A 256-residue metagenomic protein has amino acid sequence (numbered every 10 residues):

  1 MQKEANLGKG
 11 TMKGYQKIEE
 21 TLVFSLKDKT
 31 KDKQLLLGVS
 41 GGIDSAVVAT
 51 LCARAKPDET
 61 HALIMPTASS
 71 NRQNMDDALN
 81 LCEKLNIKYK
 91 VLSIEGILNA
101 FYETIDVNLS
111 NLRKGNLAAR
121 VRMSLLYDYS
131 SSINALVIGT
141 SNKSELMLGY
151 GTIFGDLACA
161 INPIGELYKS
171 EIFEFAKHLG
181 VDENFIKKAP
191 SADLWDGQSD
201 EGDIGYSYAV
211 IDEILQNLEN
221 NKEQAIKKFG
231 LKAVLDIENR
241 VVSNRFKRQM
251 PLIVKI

Functional and structural regions predicted by a protein language model:
K3-L37, T50-R54, D58-H61, S69 (+5 more regions): ATP/NTP-dependent adenylation/nucleotidyl-transfer catalytic domains that generate, transfer, or process NMP-activated
G42: Conserved G/P- and acidic residue-centered "switch" motifs that form tight phosphate/ATP-binding loops in soluble
S45: Catalytic nucleophile loop
P66: Active-site mouth loops of central-metabolism enzymes
V121: Short, conserved clusters of charged catalytic residues that mark active-site and nucleotide-handling motifs
